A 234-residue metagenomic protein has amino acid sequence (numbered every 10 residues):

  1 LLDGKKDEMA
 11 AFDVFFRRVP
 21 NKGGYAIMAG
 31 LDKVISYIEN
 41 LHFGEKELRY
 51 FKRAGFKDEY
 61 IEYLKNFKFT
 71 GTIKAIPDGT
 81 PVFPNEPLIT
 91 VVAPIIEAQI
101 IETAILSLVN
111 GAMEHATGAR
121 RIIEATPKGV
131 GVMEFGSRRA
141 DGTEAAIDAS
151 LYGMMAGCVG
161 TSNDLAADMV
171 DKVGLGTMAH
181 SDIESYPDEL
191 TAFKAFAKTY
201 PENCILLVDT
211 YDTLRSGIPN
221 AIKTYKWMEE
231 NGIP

Functional and structural regions predicted by a protein language model:
L1-E8, R18-P20, G55-F56, I61-T70 (+2 more regions): Buried, small/hydrophobic-residue-enriched core segments of structured protein domains
L1-G55: Intrinsically disordered, low-complexity, positively charged segments
S36-N40, A75-D78, V82: An N-terminal, globular interaction/scaffold subdomain
